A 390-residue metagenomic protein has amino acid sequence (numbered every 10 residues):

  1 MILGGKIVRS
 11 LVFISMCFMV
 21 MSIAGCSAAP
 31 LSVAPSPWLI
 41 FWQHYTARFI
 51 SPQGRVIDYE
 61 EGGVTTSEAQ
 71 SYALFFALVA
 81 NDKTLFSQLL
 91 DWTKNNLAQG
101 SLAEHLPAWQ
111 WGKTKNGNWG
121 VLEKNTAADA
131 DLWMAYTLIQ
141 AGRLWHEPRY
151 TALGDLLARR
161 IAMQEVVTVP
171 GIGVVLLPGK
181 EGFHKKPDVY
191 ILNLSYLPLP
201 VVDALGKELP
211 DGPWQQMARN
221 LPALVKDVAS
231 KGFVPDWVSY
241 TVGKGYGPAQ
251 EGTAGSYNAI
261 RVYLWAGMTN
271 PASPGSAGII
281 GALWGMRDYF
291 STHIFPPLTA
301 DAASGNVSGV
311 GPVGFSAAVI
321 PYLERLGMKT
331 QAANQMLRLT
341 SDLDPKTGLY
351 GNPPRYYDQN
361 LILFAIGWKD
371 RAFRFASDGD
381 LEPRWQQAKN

Functional and structural regions predicted by a protein language model:
I2-I14: Bacterial N-terminal signal peptides that target proteins for export
V12-S22: Bacterial N-terminal signal peptides
C26-E68, L78-V121, P170-G179, E208 (+3 more regions): Low-complexity, Ser/Thr/Pro/Gly-enriched N-terminal "stalk/linker" regions
S32-I40, G63-S67, A128-D129, T151-T330 (+1 more regions): Extended ligand-binding clefts on enzyme/binding-domain cores
T66-Q70, V121-R143: Aromatic-rich carbohydrate-recognition surfaces in CAZymes
L74-V79, W133-R143, P200-A204, L264-M268 (+2 more regions): Short glycine/serine- and small hydrophobic-enriched flexible loop segments
L90, L138, T151-G154, A158 (+1 more regions): Inward-facing hydrophobic residues that define packing positions of alpha-helical scaffold repeats
S304-N390: C-terminal functional modules
